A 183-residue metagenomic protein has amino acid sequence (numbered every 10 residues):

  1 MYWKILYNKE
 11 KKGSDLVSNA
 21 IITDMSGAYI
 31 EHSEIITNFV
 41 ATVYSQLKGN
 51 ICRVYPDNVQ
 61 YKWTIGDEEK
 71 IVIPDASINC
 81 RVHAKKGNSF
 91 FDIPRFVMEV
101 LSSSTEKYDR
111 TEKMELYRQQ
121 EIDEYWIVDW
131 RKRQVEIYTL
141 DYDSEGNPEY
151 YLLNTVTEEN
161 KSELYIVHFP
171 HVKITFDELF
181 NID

Functional and structural regions predicted by a protein language model:
M1-D183: Gly/Pro/Ser/Thr-rich low-complexity, intrinsically disordered segments predominantly at protein N-termini
